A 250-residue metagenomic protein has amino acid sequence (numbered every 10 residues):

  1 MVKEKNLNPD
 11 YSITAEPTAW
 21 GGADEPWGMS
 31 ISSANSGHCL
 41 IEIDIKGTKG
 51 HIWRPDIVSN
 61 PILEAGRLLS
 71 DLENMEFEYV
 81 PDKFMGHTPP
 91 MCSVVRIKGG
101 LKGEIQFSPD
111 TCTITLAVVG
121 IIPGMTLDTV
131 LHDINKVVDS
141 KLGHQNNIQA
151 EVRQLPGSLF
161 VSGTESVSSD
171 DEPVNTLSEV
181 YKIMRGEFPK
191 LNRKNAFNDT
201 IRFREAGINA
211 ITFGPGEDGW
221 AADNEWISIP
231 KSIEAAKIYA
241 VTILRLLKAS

Functional and structural regions predicted by a protein language model:
M1-V2, L177: Generic hydrophobic alpha-helical segments
V2-A23: A glycine-rich helix N-cap at a beta->alpha junction
P17-W27, S32-S250: Metal-dependent amide/peptide-bond hydrolase catalytic core, centered on the "pita-bread" metallohydrolase fold
